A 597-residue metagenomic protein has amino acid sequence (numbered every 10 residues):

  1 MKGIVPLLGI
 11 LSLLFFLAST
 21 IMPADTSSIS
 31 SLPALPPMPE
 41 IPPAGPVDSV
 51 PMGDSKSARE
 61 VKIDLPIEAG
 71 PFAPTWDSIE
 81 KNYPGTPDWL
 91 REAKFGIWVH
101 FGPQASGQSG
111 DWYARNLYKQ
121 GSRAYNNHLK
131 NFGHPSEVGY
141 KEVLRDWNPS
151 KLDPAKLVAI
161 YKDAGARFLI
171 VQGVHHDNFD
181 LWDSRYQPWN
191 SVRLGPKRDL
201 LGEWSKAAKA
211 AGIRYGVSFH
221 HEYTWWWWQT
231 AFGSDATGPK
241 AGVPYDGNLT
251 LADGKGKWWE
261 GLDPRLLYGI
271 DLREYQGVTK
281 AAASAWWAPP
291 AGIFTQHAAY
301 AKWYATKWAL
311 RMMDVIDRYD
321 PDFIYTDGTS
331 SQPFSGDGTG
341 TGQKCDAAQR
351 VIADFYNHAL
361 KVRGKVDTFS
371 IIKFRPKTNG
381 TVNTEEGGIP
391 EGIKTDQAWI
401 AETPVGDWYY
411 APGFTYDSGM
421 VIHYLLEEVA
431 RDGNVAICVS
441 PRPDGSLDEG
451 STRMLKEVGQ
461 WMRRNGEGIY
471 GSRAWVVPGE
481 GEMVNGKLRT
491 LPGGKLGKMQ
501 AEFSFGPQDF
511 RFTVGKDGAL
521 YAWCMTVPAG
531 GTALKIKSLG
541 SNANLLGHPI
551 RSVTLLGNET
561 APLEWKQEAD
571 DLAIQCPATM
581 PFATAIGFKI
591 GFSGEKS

Functional and structural regions predicted by a protein language model:
M1-I4, Y161: Positively charged n-region of N-terminal signal peptides that target proteins for export
L8-S19: Bacterial N-terminal signal peptides
A24-D25, I29-S597: Mature catalytic domains of secreted/periplasmic carbohydrate-active enzymes
